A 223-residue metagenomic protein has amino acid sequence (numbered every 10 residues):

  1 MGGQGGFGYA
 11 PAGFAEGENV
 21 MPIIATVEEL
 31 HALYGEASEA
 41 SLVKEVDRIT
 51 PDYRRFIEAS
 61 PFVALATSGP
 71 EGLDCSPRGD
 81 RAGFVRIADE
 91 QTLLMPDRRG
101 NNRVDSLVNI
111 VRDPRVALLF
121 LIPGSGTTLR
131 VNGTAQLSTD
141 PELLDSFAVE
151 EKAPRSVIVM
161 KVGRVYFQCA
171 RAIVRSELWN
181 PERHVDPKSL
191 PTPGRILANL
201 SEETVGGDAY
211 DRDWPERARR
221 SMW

Functional and structural regions predicted by a protein language model:
G2-G3, F7-W223: Binding-site signature for planar aromatic cofactors or substrates
